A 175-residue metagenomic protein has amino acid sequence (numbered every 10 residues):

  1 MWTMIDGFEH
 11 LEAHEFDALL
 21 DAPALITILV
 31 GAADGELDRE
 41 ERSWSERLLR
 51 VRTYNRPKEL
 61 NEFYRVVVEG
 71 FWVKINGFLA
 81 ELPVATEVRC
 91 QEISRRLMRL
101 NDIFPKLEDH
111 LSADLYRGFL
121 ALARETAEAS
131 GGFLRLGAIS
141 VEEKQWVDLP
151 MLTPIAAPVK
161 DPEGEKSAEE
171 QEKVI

Functional and structural regions predicted by a protein language model:
M1-V30, E36-I175: Small-residue-enriched hydrophobic alpha-helices in membranes
